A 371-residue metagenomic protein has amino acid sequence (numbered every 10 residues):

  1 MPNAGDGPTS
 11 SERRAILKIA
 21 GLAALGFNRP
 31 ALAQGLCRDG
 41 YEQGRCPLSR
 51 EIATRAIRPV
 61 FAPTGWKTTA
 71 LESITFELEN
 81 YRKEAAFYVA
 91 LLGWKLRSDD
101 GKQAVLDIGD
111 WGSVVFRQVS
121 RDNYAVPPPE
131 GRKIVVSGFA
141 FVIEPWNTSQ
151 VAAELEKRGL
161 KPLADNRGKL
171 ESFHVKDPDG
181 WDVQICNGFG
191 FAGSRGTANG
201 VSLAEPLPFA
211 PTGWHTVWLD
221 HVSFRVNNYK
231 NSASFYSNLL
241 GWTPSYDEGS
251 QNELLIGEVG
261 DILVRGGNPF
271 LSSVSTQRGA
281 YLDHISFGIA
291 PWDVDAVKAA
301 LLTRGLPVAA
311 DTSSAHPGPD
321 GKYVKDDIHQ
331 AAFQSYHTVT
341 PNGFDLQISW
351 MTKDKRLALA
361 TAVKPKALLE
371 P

Functional and structural regions predicted by a protein language model:
M1-S11, A24: N-terminal secretory signal peptides
A15-T64, A152-V217, F224, K298-P371: Vicinal oxygen chelate
V60-T64, Y124-P129, P208-P211, F270-S275: Short beta-strand/turn micro-motifs at beta-sheet edges
T69-N80, A104-D107, V126-E154, E171-K176 (+4 more regions): Vicinal oxygen chelate
T75-S120, D165, E171-H174, S223-F270 (+1 more regions): Core segments of cupin and vicinal oxygen chelate
L78-N80, D110, S120, I143-P145 (+8 more regions): Non-catalytic surface loops within mature trypsin-like serine protease
E84, A90-K95, V142, E154 (+5 more regions): Structured segments of extracytoplasmic/periplasmic soluble domains in secreted or envelope-associated proteins
V114-F116, D122-V126, F191-S194, L263 (+3 more regions): A short local loop/turn or secondary-structure capping micro-motif enriched for an aromatic residue
